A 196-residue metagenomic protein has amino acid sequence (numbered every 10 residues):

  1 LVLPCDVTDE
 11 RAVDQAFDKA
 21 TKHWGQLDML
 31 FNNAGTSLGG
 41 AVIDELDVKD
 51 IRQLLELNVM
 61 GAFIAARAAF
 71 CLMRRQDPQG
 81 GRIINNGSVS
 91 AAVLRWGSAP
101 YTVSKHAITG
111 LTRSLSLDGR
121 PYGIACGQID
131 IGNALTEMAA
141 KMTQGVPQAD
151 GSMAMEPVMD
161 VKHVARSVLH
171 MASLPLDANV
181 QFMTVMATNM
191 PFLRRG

Functional and structural regions predicted by a protein language model:
P4-Q15, V48: The beta1-alpha1 cofactor-binding region of Rossmann-like NAD(H)/NADP(H)-dependent oxidoreductases
A41-I43, D50-Q53: Substrate-binding pocket helix/loop in short-chain dehydrogenase/reductase
A66, S104: Active-site helix of classical SDR
C71, L117-R120: Alpha-helical segment proximal to the catalytic Tyr-Lys
S88: Residue(s) in the substrate-gating loop at a strand-loop-helix junction that position the organic substrate next
V93-A99, E156: Active-site loop immediately N-terminal to the catalytic Tyr-X3-Lys motif of short-chain dehydrogenase/reductase
Q128-I129, P147-R194: C-terminal helical subdomain
